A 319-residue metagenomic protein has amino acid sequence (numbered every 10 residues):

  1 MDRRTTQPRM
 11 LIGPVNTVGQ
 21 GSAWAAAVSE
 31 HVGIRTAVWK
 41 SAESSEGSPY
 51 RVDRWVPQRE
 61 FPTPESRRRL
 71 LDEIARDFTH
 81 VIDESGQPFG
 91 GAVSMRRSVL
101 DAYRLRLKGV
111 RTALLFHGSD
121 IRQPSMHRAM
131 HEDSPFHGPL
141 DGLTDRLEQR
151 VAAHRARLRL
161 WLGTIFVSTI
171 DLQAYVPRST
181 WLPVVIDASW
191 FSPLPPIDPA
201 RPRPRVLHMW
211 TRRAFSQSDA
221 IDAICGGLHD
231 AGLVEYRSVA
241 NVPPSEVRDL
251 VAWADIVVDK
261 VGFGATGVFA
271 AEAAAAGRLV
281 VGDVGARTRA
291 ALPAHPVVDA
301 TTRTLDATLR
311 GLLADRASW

Functional and structural regions predicted by a protein language model:
M1-P49, G109: N-terminal subdomain of nucleotide-sugar transferases
M10, W190-S216: Conserved donor-binding/catalytic core segment of Leloir-type glycosyltransferases
L114-L147, F215: Acceptor-binding helix/loop patch of EC 2.4 sugar-transfer enzymes, predominantly nucleotide-sugar-dependent
P135-P195: Donor nucleotide-sugar binding/catalytic pocket of nucleotide-sugar-dependent glycosyltransferases
R248, A270-A275, R289: Short alpha-helical segment that forms part of, or immediately flanks, the ligand-binding pocket in carbohydrate-active
V261-G262: Aromatic "clamp/platform" in nucleotide-sugar-dependent glycosyltransferases that forms part of the donor/acceptor
L279-G282: Short hydrophobic beta-strand element within catalytic cores of glycosyltransferases and related nucleotide-activated
R289-R316: Change "using UDP/GDP/dTDP sugars" to "using nucleotide sugars
